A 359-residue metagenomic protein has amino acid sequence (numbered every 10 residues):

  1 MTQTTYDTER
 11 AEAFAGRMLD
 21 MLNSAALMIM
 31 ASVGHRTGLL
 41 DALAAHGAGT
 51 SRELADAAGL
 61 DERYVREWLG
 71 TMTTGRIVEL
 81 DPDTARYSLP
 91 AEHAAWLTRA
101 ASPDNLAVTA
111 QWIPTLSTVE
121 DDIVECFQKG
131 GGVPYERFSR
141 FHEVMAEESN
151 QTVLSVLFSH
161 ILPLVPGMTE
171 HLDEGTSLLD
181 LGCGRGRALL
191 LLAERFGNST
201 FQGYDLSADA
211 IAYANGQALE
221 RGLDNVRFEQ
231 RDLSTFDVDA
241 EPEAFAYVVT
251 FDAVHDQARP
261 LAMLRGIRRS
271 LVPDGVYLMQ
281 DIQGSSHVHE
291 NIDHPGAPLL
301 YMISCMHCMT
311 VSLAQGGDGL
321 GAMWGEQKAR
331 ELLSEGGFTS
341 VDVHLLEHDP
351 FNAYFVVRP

Functional and structural regions predicted by a protein language model:
E9, G16, D20-A25, M30-G34 (+2 more regions): Conserved Class I S-adenosyl-L-methionine-dependent methyltransferase catalytic core
A48-D56: Short acidic, hydrophobic short linear motifs in intrinsically disordered regions
L60-T71: Short amphipathic alpha-helical interaction segments
S117-H255, P260-A262: Conserved adenosyl
S177, G275-V276: Short glycine-centered segments of the SAM/dcSAM-binding site in methyltransferase folds
L261-P273: A short glycine-rich, Lys/Arg-flanked "PGG" loop and its adjoining helix->strand segment in the class I
Q280-E335, D342: C-terminal alpha-helical "lid/dimerization" subdomain adjacent to the S-adenosyl-L-methionine
G336-P359: Core SAM-dependent methyltransferase catalytic element
